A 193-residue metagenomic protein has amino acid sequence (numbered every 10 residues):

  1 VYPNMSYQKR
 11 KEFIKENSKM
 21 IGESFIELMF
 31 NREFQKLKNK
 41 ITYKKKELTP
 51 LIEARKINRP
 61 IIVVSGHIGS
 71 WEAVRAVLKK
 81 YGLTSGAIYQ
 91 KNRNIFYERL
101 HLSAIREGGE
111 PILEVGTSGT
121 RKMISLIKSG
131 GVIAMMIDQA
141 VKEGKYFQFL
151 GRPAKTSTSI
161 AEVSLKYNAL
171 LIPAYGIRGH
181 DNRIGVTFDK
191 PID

Functional and structural regions predicted by a protein language model:
V1-I41: Negatively charged linear elements and acidic catalytic determinants
L28, R32-D193: Soluble catalytic domains of membrane acyltransferases
